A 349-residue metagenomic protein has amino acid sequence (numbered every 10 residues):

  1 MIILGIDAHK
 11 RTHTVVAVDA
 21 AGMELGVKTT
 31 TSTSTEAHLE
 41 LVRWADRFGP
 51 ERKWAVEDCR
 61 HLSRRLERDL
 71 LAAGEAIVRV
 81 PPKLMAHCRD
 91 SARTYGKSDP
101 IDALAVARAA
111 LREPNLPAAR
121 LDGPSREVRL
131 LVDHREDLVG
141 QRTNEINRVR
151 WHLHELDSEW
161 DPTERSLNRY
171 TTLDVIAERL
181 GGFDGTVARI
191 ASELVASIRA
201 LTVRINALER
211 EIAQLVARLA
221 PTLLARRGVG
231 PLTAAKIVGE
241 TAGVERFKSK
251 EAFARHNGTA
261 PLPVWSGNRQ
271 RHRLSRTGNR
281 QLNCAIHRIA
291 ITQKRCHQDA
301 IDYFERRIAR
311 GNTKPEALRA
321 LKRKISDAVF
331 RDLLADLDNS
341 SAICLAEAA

Functional and structural regions predicted by a protein language model:
M1-D19, V106, L138: Gly/Thr-rich phosphate-binding beta-strand-loop-beta motif of the actin/hexokinase/Hsp70
K10-E36: Short glycine-rich, Thr/Ser-proximal phosphate-binding strand/loop in the N-terminal lobe of ATP-dependent enzymes
E36-K53: Short, basic/hydrophobic alpha-helical segments
A55-R65, R271-L274: Acidic, metal-coordinating catalytic cores used for nucleic-acid/nucleotide bond scission and strand-transfer chemistry
V78-A118, R126, T171, R269-T277: Short alpha-helix plus adjacent loop in nuclease-associated cores
L131-T222: Glycine-rich, often acidic, oxyanion-interacting loops/wings at catalytic, nucleic-acid, or phospho-protein interfaces
A225, P231-L232, K236-K314, I343: Phosphate-backbone recognition surface of nucleic-acid-processing proteins
R295-A349: Acidic, carboxylate-rich catalytic segments that either coordinate divalent cations
